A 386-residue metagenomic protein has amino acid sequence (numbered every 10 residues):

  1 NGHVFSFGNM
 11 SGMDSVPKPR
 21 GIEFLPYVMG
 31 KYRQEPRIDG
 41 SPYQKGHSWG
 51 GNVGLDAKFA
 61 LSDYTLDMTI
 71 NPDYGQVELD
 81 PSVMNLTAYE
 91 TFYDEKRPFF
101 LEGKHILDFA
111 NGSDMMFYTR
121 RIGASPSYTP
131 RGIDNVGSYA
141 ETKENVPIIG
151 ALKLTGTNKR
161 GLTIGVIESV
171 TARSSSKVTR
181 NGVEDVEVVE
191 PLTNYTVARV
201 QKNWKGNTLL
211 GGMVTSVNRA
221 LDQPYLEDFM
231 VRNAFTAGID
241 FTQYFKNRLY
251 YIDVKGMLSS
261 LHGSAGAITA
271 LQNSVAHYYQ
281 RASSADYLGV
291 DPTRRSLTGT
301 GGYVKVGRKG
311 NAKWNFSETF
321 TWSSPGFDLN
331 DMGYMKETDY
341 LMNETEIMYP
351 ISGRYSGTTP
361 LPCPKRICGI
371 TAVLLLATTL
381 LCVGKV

Functional and structural regions predicted by a protein language model:
N1-I22: Acidic/polar low-complexity flexible segments
G8-D14, P26, L55-F59, L152-G156 (+5 more regions): Residues on the lipid-exposed face of transmembrane beta-strands in outer-membrane beta-barrel proteins
V16, K45-W49, E144-V146, V189-L192 (+3 more regions): Short sequence motifs at beta-strands and strand-loop junctions characteristic of Gram-negative outer-membrane
V16-R37, R97-L101, R121-I122, Y128-T129 (+3 more regions): Transmembrane beta-strand segments of Gram-negative outer membrane beta-barrel proteins
P26-G30, I70-P72, V166-V170, G212-S216 (+3 more regions): Transmembrane beta-barrel strands of outer-membrane/channel proteins
P36-S41, P81-V83, Y128, D134 (+5 more regions): Outer-membrane beta-barrel translocator domains and adjoining extracellular loop/strand segments of Gram-negative
Y64-L66, R160-V166, R173, G206-G211 (+3 more regions): Repeated loop/turn-to-beta-strand initiation elements of outer-membrane beta-barrel proteins
P147-I149, T155, A234, T242-V386: Exposed, low-structure sequence patches enriched in small/polar residues
